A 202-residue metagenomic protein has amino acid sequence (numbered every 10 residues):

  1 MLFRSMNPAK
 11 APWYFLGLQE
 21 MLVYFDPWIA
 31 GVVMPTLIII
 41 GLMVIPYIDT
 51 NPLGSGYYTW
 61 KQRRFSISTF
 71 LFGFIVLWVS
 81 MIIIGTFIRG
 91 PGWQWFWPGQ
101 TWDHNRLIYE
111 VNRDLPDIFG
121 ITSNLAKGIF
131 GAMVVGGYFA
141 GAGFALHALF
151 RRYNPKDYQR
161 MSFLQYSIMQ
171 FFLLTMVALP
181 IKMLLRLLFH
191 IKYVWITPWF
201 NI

Functional and structural regions predicted by a protein language model:
P8-G17: Short hydrophobic, aromatic-rich alpha-helical segments embedded in or entering the lipid bilayer of multi-pass
G17-L37, F65-F72, I118-F139, L164-L173 (+1 more regions): Membrane-entry segments of alpha-helical transmembrane domains in multi-pass membrane proteins
I39-T50, S80-I82, A140-N154, V177-R186: Alpha-helical transmembrane segments
V44-R64, I88-Q94, A145-S162: Membrane-interfacial helix termini and the short, flexible loops that connect transmembrane helices in multi-pass
I83-W102: Membrane-interface helix-loop-helix modules in multi-pass inner-membrane proteins
R89, W102-D103, I108-D117, A132-V135 (+2 more regions): Non-globular disordered terminal and juxtamembrane segments underlying protein topogenesis/assembly
G90-W93, K182-I202: Juxtamembrane boundary at the C-terminal end of a transmembrane helix
